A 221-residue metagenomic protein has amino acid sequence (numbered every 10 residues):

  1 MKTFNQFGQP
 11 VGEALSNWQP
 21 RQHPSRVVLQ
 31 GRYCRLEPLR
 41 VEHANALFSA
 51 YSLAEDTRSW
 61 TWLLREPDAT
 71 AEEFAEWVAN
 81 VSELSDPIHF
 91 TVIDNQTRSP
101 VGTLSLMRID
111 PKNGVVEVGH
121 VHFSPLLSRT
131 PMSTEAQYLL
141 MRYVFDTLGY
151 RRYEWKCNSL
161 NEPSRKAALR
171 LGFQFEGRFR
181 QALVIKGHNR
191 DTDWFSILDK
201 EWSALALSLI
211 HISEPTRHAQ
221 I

Functional and structural regions predicted by a protein language model:
K2-V41, N45, E55-W60, S213: Conserved N-terminal entry element of GNAT/NAT acetyltransferase domains
E55, S59-G114, V121: A conserved beta-strand-loop-helix scaffold within acyl/acetyltransferase catalytic domains
I93, G119-P131: A short, internal acetyl-CoA/4′-phosphopantetheine-binding micro-motif in the GNAT/acyltransferase core
I109-G119, S128, G149-R151: A conserved beta-turn-beta hairpin within the catalytic core of GNAT-like acetyltransferases that forms part
D146-K156: Conserved GNAT acetyl-CoA-binding A-motif
W155-R165: Conserved beta-strand-loop-alpha-helix junction that forms the acyl-donor binding cleft
Q174-H188: Conserved catalytic-core motifs of GNAT/GCN5-like acyltransferases
I210-I221: Single conserved hydrophobic/aromatic residue that forms the stacking wall/gate of nucleotide- or nucleobase-binding
